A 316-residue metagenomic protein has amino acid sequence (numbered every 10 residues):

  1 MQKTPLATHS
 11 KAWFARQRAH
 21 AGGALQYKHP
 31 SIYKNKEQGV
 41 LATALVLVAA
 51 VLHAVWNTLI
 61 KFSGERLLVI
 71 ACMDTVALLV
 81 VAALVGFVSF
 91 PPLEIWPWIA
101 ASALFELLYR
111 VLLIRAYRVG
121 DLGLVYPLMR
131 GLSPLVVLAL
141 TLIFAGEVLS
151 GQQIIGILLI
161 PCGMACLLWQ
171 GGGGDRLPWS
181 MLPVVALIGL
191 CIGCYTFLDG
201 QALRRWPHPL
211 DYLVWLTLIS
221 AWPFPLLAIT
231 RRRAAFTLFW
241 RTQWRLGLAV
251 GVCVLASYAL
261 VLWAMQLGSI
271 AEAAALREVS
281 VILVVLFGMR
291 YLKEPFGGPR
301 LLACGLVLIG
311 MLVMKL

Functional and structural regions predicted by a protein language model:
K3-T4, N35: Polybasic, lysine-rich low-complexity intrinsically disordered segments
T4-P5, V254: Targeting/processing segments of secretory and organellar proteins
Y27-L104, R110-L122, W169-V184, L218-A249 (+3 more regions): Membrane-interface interhelical linkers
V51-A54, L107, G131-A139, G193 (+4 more regions): Hydrophobic/small/kink-forming positions within alpha-helical transmembrane segments of polytopic membrane proteins
L78-V81, L138-F144, Q152-G171, P299-L316: Hydrophobic transmembrane alpha-helices of multi-pass small-molecule transport proteins
V81-S89, V137-L149, C191-R204, C253-G268 (+1 more regions): Hydrophobic alpha-helical transmembrane segments in multi-pass integral membrane proteins
A101-E106, Y117-M164, D211-I219, I270-R290: Specific alpha-helical transmembrane segments that line the substrate/conduction pathway and gating interfaces
